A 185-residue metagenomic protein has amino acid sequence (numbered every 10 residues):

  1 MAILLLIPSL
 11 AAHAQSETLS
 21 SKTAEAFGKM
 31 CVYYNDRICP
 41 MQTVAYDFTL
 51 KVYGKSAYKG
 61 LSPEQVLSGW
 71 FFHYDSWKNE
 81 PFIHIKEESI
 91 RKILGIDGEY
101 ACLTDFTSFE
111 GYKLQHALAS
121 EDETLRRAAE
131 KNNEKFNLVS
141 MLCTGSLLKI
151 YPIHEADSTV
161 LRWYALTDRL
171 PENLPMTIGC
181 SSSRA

Functional and structural regions predicted by a protein language model:
M1-S9: Bacterial N-terminal signal peptides
A14-A185: Soluble extramembrane regions of membrane proteins in the secretory/endomembrane system
